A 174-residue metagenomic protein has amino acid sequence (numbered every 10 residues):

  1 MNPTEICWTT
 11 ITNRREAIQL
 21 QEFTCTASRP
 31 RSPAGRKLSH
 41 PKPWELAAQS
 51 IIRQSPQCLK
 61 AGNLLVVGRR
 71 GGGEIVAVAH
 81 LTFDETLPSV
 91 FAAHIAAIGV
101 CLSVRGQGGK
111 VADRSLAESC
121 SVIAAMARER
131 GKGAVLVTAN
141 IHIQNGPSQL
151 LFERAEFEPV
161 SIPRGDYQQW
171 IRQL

Functional and structural regions predicted by a protein language model:
M1-G35, Q173-L174: Conserved N-terminal entry element of GNAT/NAT acetyltransferase domains
P3-E5, G146, R154-L174: C-terminal "cap" of GNAT-fold acetyltransferases
K37-L65, R70-G71: Active-site rim helix/loop that mediates acceptor-substrate recognition in acyltransferases
K60-A61, R128-V135: Short helix-terminating capping/connector loops at secondary-structure junctions
G71-V78, A93: Glycine-rich phosphate/pyrophosphate-binding loop shared by adenosine-nucleotide-utilizing enzymes
S89-V104: Conserved acetyl-CoA binding element of GNAT-fold acetyltransferases
V100, G106-A125, L150, R154: Conserved acetyl-CoA-binding loop-helix of GNAT-fold acetyltransferases
S119, K132-Q149: Conserved beta-strand-loop-alpha-helix junction that forms the acyl-donor binding cleft
